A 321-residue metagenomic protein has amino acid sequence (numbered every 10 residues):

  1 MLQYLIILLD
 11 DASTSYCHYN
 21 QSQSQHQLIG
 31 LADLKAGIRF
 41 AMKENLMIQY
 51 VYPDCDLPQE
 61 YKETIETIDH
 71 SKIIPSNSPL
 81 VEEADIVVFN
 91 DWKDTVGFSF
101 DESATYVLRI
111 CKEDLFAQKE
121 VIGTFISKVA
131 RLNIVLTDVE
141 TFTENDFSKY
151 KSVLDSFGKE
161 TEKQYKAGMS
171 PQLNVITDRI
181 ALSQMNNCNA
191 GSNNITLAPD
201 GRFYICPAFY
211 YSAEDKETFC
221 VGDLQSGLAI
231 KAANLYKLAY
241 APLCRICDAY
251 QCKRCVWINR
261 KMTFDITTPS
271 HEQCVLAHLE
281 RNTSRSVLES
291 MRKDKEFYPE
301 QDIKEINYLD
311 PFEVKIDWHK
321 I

Functional and structural regions predicted by a protein language model:
M1-E83: Conserved alpha-helical substructure of the radical SAM core
I6, Q25-L31, A198, E214 (+2 more regions): Extracellular/mature segments of secreted proteins
I6-C17, K93, K112, Q172 (+2 more regions): Class I S-adenosyl-L-methionine
S13-Y16, S76-V81, L108-I110, N187-G191 (+1 more regions): Active-site pocket-lining/capping segments in soluble small-molecule metabolic enzymes
Y50-Y52, I134, L197: Conserved beta-strand positions
Q59-E160: Conserved AdoMet/S-adenosylmethionine-binding subsite of the radical SAM
R131, E140-A213: A C-terminal junction/extension of Radical SAM enzymes
Y210-I321: Flexible mid-to-C-terminal extensions adjoining Fe-S/redox cofactors in radical SAM and related proteins
